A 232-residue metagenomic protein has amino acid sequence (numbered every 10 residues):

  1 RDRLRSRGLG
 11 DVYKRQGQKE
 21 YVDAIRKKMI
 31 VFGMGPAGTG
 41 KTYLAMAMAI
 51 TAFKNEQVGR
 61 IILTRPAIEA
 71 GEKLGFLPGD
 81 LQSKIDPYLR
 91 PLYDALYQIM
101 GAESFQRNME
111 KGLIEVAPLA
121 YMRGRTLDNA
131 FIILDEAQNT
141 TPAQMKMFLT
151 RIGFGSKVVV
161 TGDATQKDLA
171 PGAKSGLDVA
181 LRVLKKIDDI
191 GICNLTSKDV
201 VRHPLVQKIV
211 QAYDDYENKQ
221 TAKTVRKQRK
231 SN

Functional and structural regions predicted by a protein language model:
D2-Y13: Single conserved hydrophobic/aromatic residue that forms the stacking wall/gate of nucleotide- or nucleobase-binding
D11, Q16-M34, G38-L134, Q138-N232: Conserved helicase motor core of SF1/SF2 NTP-dependent helicases
